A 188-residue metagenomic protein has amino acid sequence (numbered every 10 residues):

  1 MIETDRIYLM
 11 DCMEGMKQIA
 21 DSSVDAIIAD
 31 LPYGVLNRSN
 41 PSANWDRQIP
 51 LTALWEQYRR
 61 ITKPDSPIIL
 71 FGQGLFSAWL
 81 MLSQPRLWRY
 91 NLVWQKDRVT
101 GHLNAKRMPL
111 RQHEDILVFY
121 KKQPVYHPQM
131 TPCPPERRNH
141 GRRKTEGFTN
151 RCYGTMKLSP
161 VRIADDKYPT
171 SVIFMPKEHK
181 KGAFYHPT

Functional and structural regions predicted by a protein language model:
I2-T188: Core catalytic lobe of class I
